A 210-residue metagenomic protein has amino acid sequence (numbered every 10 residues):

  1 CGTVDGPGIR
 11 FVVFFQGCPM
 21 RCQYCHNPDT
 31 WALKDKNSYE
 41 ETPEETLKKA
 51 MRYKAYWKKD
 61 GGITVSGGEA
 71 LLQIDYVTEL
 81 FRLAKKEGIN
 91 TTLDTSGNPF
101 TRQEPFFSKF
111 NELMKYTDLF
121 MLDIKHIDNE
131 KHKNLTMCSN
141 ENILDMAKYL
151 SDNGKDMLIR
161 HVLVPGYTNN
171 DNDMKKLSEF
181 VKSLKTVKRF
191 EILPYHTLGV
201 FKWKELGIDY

Functional and structural regions predicted by a protein language model:
T3-E41: Canonical Radical SAM [4Fe-4S] cluster-binding loop centered on the CxxxCxxC motif and its immediate flanking residues
F11, C22, L72-Q73, R102 (+1 more regions): Basic, gly/Ser/Thr/Pro-rich low-complexity segments located predominantly at protein N termini
P28-I63: Conserved alpha-helical substructure of the radical SAM core
M51-A55, K59-G62, G67, L71-L198: Conserved AdoMet/S-adenosylmethionine-binding subsite of the radical SAM
K204-Y210: Short glycine/proline- and charge-enriched loop/turn segments that cap or connect secondary-structure elements
